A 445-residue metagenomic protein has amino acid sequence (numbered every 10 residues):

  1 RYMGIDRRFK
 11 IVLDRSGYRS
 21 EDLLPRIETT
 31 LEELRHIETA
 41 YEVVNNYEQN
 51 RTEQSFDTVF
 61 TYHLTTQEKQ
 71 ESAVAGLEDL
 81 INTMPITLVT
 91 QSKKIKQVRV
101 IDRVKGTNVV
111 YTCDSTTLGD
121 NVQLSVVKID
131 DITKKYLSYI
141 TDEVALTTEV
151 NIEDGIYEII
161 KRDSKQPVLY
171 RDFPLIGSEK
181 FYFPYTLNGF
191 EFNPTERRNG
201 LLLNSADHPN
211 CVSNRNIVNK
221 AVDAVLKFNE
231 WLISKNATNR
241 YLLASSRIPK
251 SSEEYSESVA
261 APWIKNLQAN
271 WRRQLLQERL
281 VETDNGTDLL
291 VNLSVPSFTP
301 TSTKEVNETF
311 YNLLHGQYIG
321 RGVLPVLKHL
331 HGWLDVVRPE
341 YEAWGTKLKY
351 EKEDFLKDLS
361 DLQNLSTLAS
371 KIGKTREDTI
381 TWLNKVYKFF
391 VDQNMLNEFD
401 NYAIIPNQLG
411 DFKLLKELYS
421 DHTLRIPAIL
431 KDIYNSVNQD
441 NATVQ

Functional and structural regions predicted by a protein language model:
Y2-Q445: GHKL/Bergerat-fold ATPase module
